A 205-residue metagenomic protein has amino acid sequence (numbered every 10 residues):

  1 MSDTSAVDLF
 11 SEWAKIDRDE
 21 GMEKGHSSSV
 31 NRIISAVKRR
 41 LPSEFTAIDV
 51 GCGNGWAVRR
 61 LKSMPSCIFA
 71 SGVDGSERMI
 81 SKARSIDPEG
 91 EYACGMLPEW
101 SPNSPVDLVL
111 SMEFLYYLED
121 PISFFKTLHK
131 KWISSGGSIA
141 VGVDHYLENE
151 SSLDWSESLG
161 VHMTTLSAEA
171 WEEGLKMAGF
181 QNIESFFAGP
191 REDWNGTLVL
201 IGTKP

Functional and structural regions predicted by a protein language model:
M1-R40, R60, L147-E148: Conserved class I S-adenosyl-L-methionine
I48-E99: Class I SAM-dependent methyltransferase SAM/SAH-binding core
L110: A conserved beta-strand element that flanks and buttresses the S-adenosyl-L-methionine
I122-S135: A short glycine-rich, Lys/Arg-flanked "PGG" loop and its adjoining helix->strand segment in the class I
G136-V143: Conserved beta-strand signature within the Rossmann-like core of class I S-adenosyl-L-methionine
D144-H162: Short, glycine-/aromatic-enriched active-site segment of Class I SAM-dependent methyltransferases
M163-A178: Short alpha-helix
F187-P205: Core SAM-dependent methyltransferase catalytic element
